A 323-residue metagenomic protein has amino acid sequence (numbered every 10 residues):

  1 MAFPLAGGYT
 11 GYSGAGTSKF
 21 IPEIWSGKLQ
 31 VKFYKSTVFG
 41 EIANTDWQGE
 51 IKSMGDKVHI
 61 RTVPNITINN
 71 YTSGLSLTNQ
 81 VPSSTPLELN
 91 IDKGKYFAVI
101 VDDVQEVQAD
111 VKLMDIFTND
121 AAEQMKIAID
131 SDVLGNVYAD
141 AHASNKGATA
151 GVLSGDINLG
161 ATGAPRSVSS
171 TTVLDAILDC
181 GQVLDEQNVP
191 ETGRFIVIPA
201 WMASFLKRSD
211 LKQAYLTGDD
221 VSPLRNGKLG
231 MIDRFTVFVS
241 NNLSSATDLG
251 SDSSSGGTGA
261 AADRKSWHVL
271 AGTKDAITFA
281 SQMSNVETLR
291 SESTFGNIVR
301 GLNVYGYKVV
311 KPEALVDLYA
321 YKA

Functional and structural regions predicted by a protein language model:
A2-N44, G49-S53, K57-T67, E88-N90 (+3 more regions): Sequence/fold signature of self-assembling virion shell proteins
M54-H59, N65, L77-T78, T85-D115 (+2 more regions): Structured, hydrophobic secondary-structure cores that serve as assembly/anchoring elements
N70-P82, G135: Short amphipathic helix-turn modules centered on a small-residue break
L75, G135-N136, D140, D252 (+1 more regions): Residue-level detector of alpha-helical recognition elements and their boundaries
Q105-Q182, D317-A323: Alpha-helical scaffold segments that mediate packing/assembly in large oligomeric complexes
A139, A143, F195, F205-K207 (+1 more regions): Conserved loop-to-helix interface motifs that mediate assembly, gating, or partner/ligand docking in ancient ring
A139, W201-F205, L243-A246: Short, catalytically relevant binding-site loops at active-site mouths
